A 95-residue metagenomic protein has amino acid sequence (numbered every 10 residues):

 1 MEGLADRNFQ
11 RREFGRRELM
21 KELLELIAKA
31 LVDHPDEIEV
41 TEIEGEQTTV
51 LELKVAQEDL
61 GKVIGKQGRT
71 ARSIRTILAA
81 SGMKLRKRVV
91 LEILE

Functional and structural regions predicted by a protein language model:
E2-K62, A71-E95: RNA-contacting regions in translation and RNA-metabolism proteins, encompassing KH/S1 modules where present
